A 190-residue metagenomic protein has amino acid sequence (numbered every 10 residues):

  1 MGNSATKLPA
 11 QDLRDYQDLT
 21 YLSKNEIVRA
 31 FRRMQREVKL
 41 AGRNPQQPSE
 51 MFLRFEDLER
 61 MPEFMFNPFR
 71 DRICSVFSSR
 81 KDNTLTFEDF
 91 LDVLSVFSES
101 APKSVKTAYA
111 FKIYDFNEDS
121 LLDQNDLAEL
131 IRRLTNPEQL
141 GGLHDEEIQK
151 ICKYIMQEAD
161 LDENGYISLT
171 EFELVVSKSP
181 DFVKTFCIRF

Functional and structural regions predicted by a protein language model:
M1-Y114, Q124: EF-hand Ca2+-binding helix-loop-helix modules
F69-S75, F87-L91, K103-Y114, D123-F190: EF-hand and EF-hand-like helix-loop-helix modules
